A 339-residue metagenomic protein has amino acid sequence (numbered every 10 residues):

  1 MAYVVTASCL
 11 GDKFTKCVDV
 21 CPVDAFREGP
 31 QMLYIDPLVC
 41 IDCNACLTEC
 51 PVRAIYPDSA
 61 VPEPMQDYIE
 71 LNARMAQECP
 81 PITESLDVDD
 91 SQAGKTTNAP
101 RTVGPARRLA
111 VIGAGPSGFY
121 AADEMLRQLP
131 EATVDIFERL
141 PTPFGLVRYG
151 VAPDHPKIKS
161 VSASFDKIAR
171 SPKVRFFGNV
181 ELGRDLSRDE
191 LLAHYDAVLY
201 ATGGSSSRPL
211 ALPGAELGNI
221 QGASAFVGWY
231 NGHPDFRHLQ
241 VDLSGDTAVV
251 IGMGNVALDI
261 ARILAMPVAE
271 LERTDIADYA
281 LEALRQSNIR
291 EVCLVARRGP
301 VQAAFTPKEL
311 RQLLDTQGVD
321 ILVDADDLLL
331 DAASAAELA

Functional and structural regions predicted by a protein language model:
M1, A7, V52-L109: Flanking helices and flexible, charged tails adjoining ferredoxin-like Fe-S electron-transfer domains in multi-subunit
F14-I35, A45-P62: Iron-sulfur cluster-binding cysteine motifs and their immediate structural context in ferredoxin-like electron-transfer
C40-I41, A45, G115-P116, N255: Residue-level detector of alpha-helix initiation sites
R74-A99, R127, S207-Q286: Glycine-rich dinucleotide-binding loop and its adjacent helix/turn
R107-E131, A257-L264: N-terminal Rossmann-like FAD-binding beta1-loop-alpha1 element of flavoenzymes
R108, S162-I220: Feature captures the FAD/FMN-dependent oxidoreductase FAD-binding
A132-T133, P143, V161, I168 (+1 more regions): Dinucleotide-binding/catalytic capping subdomain of oxidoreductase cores
V147-S171: Conserved nucleotide-cofactor-binding alpha/beta core module
